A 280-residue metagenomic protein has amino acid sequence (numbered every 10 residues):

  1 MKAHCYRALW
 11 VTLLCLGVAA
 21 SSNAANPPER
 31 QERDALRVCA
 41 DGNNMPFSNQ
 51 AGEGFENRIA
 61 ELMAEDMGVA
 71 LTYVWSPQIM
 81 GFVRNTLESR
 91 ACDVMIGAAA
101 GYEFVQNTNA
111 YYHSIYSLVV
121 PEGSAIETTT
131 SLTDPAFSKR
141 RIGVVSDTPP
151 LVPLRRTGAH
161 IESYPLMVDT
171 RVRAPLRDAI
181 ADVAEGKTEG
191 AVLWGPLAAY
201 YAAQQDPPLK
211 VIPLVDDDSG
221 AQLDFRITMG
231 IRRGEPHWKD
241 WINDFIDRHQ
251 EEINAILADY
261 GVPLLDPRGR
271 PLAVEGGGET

Functional and structural regions predicted by a protein language model:
A8-A19: Bacterial N-terminal signal peptides
A25-E103, V172-R173, Y260: Extracytoplasmic small-molecule ligand-binding "clamshell" domains of the periplasmic binding protein/Venus flytrap
A40-N44, H113-A125, A203-I246, V262-T280: Periplasmic-binding protein-like
G54-M67, S124, L132-P149, A221-L264: Extended ligand-binding regions for polar small-molecule ligands
M63, T86-E88, P135, D182-A184 (+2 more regions): Hydrophobic residues within well-ordered alpha-helices
V69, A100-E103, A110-G158: A conserved helix-loop-strand patch within extracytoplasmic ligand-binding domains of the periplasmic binding
A70, P149-T170, K210, N243-T280: Ligand-binding clefts/hinges and TM-proximal coupling segments of bilobed small-molecule sensing domains
G81-F82, E88, G97-Q106, A184-E185 (+1 more regions): A ligand-binding cleft/hinge motif common to bilobed small-molecule-binding domains
